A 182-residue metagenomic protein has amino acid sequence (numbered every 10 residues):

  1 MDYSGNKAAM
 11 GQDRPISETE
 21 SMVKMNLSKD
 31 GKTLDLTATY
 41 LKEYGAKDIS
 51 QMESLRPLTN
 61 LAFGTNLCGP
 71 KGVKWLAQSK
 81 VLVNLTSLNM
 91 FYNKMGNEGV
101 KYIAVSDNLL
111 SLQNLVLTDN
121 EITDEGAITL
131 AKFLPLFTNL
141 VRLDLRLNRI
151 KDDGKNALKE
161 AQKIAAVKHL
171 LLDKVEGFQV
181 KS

Functional and structural regions predicted by a protein language model:
D2-V73: LRR N-terminal entry segment and analogous cap-like coil->beta motifs
N6, K42, R56-L58, G69 (+5 more regions): Short loop/beta submotifs within extracellular cysteine-rich repeat domains
D13-T19, T39-K47, L67-K74, K94-K101 (+3 more regions): Short, solvent-exposed loop/turn at the beta-strand->alpha-helix junction within individual leucine-rich repeat
E20-K29, K47-R56, W75-V83, Y102-L110 (+2 more regions): Leucine-rich repeat
L34-L36, I49, L61, L76 (+7 more regions): Hydrophobic beta-strand residues in large extracellular and virion-surface proteins
L34-L36, L58-F63, L85-M90, L112-L117 (+2 more regions): Conserved hydrophobic beta-strand positions in leucine-rich repeat
G64-V81, S87-S111, V116: Alpha-helical adaptor scaffolds
F137-S182: Leucine-rich solenoid repeat scaffolds
